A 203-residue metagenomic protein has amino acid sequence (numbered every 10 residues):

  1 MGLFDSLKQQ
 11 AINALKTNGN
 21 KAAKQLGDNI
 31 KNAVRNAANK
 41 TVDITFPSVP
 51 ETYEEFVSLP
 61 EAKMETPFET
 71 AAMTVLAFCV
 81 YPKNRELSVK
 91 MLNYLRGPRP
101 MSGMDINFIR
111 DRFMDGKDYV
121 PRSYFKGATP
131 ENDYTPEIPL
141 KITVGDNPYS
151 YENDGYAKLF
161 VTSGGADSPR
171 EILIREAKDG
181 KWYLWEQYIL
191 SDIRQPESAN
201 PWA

Functional and structural regions predicted by a protein language model:
G2-D43: Glycine- and small hydrophobic-rich membrane-insertion segments that are intrinsically disordered in solution
N36-K126: Core segments of small alpha/beta cavity-forming domains
A72-A77, K141, Y156-F160, P169-L173 (+1 more regions): Ordered hydrophobic segments in well-structured contexts
N107-G165: Surface-exposed, charged secondary-structure patches
D167-W202: Short beta-strand edge/turn micro-motifs at domain boundaries
